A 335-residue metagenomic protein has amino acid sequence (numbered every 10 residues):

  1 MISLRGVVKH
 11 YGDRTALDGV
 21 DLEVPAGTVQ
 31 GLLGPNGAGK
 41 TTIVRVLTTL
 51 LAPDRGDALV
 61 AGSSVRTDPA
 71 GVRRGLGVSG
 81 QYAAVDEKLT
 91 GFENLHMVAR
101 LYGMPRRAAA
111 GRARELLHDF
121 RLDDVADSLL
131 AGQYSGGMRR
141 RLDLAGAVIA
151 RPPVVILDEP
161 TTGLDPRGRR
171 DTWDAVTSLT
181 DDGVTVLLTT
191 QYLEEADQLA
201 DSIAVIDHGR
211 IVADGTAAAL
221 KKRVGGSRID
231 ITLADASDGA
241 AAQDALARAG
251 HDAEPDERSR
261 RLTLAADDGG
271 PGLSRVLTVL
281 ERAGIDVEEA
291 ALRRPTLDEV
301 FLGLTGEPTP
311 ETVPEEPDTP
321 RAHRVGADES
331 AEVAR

Functional and structural regions predicted by a protein language model:
I2-L4, K9-D207, A213: ABC transporter nucleotide-binding domains
K9, L22, I231-L233, L264 (+1 more regions): Preference for bulky hydrophobic residues occupying beta-strand positions in well-ordered beta-sheet regions
G12, G136, A234, D267-D268 (+1 more regions): Structured loop/turn residues at secondary-structure junctions
A16, E195, D238, G272 (+1 more regions): Short phosphate-engaging motifs
S63-R66, I211, A236, D267-G270 (+1 more regions): Short, surface-exposed acidic/glycine-rich loop or hinge patches that mediate macromolecular interfaces
W173-D267: ABC transporter nucleotide-binding domain
D268-R335: C-terminal coupling/interaction segments
